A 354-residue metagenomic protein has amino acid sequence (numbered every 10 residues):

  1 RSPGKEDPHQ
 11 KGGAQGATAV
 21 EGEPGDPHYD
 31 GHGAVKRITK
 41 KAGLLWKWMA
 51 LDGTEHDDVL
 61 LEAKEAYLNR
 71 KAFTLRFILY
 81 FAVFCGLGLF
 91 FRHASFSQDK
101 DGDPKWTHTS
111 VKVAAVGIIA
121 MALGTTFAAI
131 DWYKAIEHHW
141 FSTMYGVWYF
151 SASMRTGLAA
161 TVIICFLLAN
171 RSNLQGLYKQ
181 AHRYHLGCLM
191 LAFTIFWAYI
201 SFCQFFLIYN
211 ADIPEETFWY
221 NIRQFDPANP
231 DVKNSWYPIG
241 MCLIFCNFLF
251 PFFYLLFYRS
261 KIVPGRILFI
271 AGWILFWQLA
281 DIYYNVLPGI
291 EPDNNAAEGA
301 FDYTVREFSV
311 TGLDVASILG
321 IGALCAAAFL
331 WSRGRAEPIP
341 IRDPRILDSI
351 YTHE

Functional and structural regions predicted by a protein language model:
S2-E65, A228: Low-complexity, proline/glycine-enriched hydrophobic segments characteristic of transmembrane helices
D30, V35-T39, E55, K64-L243: Long, contiguous internal "core" modules enriched in hydrophobic/ aromatic residues
F90, V162-C165, C246-S260: Alpha-helical transmembrane segments in multipass membrane proteins, preferentially the mid-helix core
F91-Q98, F329-R342: Membrane-interface capping segments at transmembrane-helix boundaries
Y145-Y149, E215-I244, V263, N295-F329: Membrane-interface transmembrane-helix boundary segments in multi-pass integral membrane proteins
R266-F276: Central hydrophobic cores of alpha-helical transmembrane segments in multi-pass integral membrane proteins
N285-A296: A cytosolic-side transmembrane-helix exit/cap motif
I339-E354: Short, highly charged, low-complexity non-transmembrane loops/tails of multi-pass membrane proteins
